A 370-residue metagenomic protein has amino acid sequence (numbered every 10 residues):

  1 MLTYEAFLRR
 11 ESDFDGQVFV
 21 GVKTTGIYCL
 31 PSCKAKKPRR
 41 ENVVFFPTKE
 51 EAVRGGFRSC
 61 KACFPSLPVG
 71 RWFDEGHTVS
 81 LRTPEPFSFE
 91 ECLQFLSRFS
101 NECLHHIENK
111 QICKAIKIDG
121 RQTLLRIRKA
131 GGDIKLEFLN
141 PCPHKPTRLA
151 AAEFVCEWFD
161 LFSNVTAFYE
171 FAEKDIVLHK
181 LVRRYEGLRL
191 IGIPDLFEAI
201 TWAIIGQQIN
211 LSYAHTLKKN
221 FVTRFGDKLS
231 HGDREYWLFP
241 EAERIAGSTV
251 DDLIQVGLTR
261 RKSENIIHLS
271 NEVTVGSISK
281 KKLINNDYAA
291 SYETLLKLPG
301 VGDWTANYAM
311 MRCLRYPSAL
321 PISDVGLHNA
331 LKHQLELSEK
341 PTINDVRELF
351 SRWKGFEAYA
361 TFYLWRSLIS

Functional and structural regions predicted by a protein language model:
M1-S370: HhH-family (HhH-GPD) DNA N-glycosylase catalytic core used in base-excision repair
